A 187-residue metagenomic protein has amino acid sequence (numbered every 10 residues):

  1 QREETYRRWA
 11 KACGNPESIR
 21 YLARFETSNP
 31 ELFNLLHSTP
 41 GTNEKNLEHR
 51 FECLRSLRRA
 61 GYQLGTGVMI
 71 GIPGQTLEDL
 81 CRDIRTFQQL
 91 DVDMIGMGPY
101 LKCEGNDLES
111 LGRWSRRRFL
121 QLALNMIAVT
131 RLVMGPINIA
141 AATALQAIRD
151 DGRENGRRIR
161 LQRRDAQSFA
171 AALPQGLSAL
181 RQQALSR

Functional and structural regions predicted by a protein language model:
Q1, A60-V68, L132-T143: Short beta-strand/loop segments at the ligand-binding rim of alpha/beta enzyme cores
Q1-G61, V68-D91, N106-L120: Conserved non-cysteine loop/helix-boundary elements of the Radical SAM core domain that shape
L22, T66-G67, G96, D165: A generic structural-conservation signal
Q88-R187: Auxiliary Fe-S-binding modules of radical SAM enzymes
